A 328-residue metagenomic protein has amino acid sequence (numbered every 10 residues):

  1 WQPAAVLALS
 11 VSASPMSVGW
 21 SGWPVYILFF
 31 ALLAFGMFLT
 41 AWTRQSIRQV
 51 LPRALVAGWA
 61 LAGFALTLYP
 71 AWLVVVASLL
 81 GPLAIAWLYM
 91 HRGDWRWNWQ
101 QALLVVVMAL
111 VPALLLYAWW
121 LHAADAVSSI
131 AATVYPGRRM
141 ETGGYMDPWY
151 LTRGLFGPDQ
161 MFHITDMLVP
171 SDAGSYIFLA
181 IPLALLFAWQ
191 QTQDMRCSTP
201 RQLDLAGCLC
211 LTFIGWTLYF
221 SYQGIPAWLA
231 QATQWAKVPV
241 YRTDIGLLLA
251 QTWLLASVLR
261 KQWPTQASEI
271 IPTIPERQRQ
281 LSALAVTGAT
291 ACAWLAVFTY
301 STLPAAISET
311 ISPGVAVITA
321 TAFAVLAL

Functional and structural regions predicted by a protein language model:
W1-W20, L186-S221: Carboxylate/His-rich catalytic cores and anion/metal-binding grooves
Q2-H91, Q101-H122, T290-F298: Membrane-embedded helix bundles of polyisoprenyl
A8-G19, A62, S128-M140, I225-R242: Membrane-interface interhelical loops and short amphipathic "cap" helices that link adjacent transmembrane segments
W23-L28, W72, A227, V240-L328: Contiguous transmembrane helix-bundle modules in multi-pass membrane proteins
F30-L39, V75-W87, M108-Y117, W149-R153 (+3 more regions): Hydrophobic cores of alpha-helical transmembrane segments in multi-pass inner/ER membrane proteins, independent
R48-P52, R92-M108, S198-L205, I271-A285 (+2 more regions): Membrane-interfacial entry segments at the cytosolic side of transmembrane helices
W119-A206, Y241, I245: Periplasmic/ER-lumenal interhelical loops and adjacent helix-loop junctions in multi-pass membrane proteins
S198-W228, Q278-V297: Transmembrane alpha-helix segments characteristic of polytopic inner-membrane glycan-assembly/cell-envelope
